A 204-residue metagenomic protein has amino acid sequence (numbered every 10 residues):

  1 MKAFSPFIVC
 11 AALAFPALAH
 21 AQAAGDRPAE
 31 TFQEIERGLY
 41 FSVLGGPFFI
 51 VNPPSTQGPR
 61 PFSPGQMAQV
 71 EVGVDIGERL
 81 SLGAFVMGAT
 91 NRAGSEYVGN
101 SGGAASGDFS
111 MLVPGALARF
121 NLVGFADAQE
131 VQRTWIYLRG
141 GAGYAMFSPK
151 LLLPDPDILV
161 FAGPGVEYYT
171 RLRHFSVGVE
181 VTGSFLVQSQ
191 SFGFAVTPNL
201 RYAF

Functional and structural regions predicted by a protein language model:
P6-P16: Bacterial N-terminal signal peptides
H20-I76, A118, A142, A195: Short glycine/proline- and aromatic-enriched beta-strand/turn motifs that initiate or cap beta-hairpins
E36, S63-G65, M111, R133 (+2 more regions): Membrane-spanning beta-strands of outer-membrane beta-barrel proteins
L39-F49, A84-G88, A116, L138-Y144 (+3 more regions): Transmembrane beta-barrel strands of outer-membrane/channel proteins
Y40-F41, P114-F120, F192-F204: Outer-membrane beta-barrel "beta-signal"
Q57-F62, P149-P156, F185-A195: Solvent-exposed loop/turn segments connecting transmembrane beta-strands in outer-membrane beta-barrel proteins
E71-L152, D157-L159, R173: Gram-negative (and chloroplast) outer-membrane scaffold detector with strong preference for beta-barrel transmembrane
V74, F120-L122, V166-T170, F185 (+1 more regions): Residue-level signature of outer-membrane beta-barrel architecture
